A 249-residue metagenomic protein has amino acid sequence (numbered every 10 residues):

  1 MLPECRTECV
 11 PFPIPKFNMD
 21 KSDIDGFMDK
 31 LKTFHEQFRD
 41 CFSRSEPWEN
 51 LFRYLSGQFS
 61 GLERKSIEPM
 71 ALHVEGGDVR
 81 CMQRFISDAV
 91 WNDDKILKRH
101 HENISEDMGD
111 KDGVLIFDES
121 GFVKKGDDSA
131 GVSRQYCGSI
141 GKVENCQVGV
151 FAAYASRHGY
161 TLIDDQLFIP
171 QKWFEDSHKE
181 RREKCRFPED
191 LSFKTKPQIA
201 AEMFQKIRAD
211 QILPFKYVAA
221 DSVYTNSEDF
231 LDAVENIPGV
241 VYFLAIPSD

Functional and structural regions predicted by a protein language model:
L2-P3, E8-I14, D20-R84: Gly/serine-rich nucleotide phosphate-binding loop at the start of the catalytic core of nucleotide/ADP-ribose-handling
K30-R44, F52, G61, G77 (+4 more regions): Phosphate-ester processing/binding pockets and catalytic centers
L55-S56, D88, V218-V223: Conserved short loop/turn motifs at secondary-structure junctions
G61, H73, D107-D110, D210 (+1 more regions): Alpha-helix C-cap/termination motif
L62, I96, E144, S222-N226: Short, glycine/acidic-rich beta->alpha junctions
I86-Q171, H178, R182: Active-site-proximal, Lys/Arg-enriched surface segment that forms a nucleic-acid-binding/basic interface patch
E180-D249: An internal, acidic/charged active-site-proximal segment that coordinates divalent cations and/or engages
